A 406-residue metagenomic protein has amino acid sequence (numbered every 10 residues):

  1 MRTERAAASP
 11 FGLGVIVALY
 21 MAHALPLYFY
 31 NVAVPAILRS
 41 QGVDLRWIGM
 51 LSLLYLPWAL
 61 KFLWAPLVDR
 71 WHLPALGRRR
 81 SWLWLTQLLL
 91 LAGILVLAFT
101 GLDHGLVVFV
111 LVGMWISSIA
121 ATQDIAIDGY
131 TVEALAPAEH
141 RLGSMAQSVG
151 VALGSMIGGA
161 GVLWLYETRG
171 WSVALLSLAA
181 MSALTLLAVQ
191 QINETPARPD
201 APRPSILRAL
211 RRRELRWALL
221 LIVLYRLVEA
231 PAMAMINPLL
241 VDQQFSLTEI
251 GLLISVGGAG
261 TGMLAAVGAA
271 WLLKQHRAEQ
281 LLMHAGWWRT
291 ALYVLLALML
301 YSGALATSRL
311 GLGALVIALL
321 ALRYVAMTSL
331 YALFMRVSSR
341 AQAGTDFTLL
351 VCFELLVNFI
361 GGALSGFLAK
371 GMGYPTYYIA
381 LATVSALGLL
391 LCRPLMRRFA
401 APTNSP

Functional and structural regions predicted by a protein language model:
R2-S9, E194-L220: Juxtamembrane intracellular "pre-TM" segments in multi-pass secondary transporters
E4-W58, R216-L221, Y225-L240: Helix-loop boundary and gating motifs at the non-cytosolic
L60-G77, L264-E279, A369-K370: Helix-to-loop junctions at the C-terminal end of transmembrane segments in multipass secondary transporters
K61, R141-G159, F353-G362: Glycine-rich segments within core transmembrane alpha-helices of 12-TM secondary carriers
L83-L102, W288-A306: C-terminal ends and interior cores of transmembrane alpha-helices in multi-pass membrane transporters/permeases
L85, L91, V173-Q190, Y378-P394: Symmetry-related core transmembrane helices of the 12-TM Major Facilitator Superfamily/SLC fold
Q280-L330: C-terminal transmembrane helical hairpin of 12-TM major facilitator-type secondary transporters
A341-K370: A late C-terminal transmembrane helix in Major Facilitator Superfamily
